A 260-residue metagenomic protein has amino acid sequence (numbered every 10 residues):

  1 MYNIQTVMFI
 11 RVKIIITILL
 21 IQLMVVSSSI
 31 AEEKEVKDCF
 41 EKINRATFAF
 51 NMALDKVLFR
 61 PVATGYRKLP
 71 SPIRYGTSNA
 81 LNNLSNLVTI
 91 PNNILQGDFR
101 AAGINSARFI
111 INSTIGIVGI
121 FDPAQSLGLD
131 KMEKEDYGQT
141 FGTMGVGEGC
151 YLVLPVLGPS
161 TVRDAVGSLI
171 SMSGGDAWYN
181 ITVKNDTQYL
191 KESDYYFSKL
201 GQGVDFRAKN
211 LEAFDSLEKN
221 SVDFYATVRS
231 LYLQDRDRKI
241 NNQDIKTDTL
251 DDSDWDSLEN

Functional and structural regions predicted by a protein language model:
Y2-Q5, Q22: Low-complexity, intrinsically disordered or signal/transmembrane-proximal segments
I4-I16: Bacterial N-terminal signal peptides that target proteins for export
I15-V25: Bacterial N-terminal signal peptides
E32-E35, M144-N260: A structured, mid-to-C-terminal "fold-capping" secondary-structure block
K37-T64: N-terminal targeting signals for Sec/Tat export/insertion, comprising classic cleavable signal peptides
V57-Y75, L127, G138: Membrane interface segments of multi-pass transport proteins and intramembrane proteases
S78-A80: Beta-rich strand-turn-strand
N83, N92-V162: Mid-length scaffold segments of soluble, non-membrane domains
